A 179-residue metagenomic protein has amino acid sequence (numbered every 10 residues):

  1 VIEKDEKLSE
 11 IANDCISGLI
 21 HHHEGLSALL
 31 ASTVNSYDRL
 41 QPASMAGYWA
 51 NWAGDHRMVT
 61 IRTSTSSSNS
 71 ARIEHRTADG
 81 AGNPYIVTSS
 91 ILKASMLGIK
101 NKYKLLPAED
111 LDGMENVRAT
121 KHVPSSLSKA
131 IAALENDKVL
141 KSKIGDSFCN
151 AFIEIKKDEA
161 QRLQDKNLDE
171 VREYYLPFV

Functional and structural regions predicted by a protein language model:
V1-V179: Catalytic-core signal marking the mid-to-C-terminal active-site face
